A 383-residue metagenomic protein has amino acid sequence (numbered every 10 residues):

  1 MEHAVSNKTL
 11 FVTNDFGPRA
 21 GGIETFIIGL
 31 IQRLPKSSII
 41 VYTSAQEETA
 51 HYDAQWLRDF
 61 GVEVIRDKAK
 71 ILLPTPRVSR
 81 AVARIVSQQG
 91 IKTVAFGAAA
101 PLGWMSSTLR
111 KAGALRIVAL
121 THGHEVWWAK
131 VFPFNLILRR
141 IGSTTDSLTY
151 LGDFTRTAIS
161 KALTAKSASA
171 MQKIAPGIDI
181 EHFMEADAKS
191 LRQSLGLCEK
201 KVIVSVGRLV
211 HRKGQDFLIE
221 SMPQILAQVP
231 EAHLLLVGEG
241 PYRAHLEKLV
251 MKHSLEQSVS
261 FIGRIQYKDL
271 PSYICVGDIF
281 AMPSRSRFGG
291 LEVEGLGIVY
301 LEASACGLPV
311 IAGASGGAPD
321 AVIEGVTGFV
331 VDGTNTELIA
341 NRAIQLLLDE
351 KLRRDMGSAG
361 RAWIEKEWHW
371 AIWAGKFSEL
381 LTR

Functional and structural regions predicted by a protein language model:
V12, T149, L197-K213, I219-M222: Conserved donor-binding/catalytic core segment of Leloir-type glycosyltransferases
Y42, S143-E185, F261: Donor nucleotide-sugar binding/catalytic pocket of nucleotide-sugar-dependent glycosyltransferases
F96-L102: Short His-centered aromatic/hydrophobic patch
M184-L197: A short helix/loop element that forms part of the nucleotide-sugar donor recognition site in Leloir-type
A244-D269, I279: Nucleotide-activated donor-binding/catalytic signature segment of Leloir-type glycosyltransferases, i.e., the conserved
S258, C275-V293, L308: Acidic donor-binding loop of glycosyltransferase active sites
Y300, A305, P309-A312, V322: Short hydrophobic beta-strand element within catalytic cores of glycosyltransferases and related nucleotide-activated
I323-G325, F329-T336, Q345-K351: Conserved acidic donor-binding segment of nucleotide-sugar-dependent glycosyltransferases
